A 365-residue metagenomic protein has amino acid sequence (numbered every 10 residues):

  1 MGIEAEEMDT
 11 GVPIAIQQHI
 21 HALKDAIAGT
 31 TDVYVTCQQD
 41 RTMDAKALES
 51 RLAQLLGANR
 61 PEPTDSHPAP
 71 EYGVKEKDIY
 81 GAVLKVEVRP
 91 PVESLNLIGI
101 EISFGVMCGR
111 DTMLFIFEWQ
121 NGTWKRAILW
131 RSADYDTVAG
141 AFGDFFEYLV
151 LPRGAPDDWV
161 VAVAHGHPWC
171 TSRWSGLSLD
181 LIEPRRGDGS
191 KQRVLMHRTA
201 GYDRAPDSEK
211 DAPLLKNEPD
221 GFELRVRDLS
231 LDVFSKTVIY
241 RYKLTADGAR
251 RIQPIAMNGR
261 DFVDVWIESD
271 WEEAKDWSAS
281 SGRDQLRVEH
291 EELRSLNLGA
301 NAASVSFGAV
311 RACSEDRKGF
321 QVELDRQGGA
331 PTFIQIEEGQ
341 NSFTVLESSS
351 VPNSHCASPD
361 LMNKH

Functional and structural regions predicted by a protein language model:
M1-L55, G166-H365: Acidic, small-residue rich beta-repeat scaffolds with periodic aromatic anchors
M1-V138, E289-N297: Terminal domain-start segments
D78-L95, F142-D157, P213-P219: Structural signature of eukaryotic scaffold interfaces centered on beta-propeller domains
I79-G81, I98, F142-F145, A162 (+2 more regions): Short amphipathic alpha-helical surface micro-motifs
I98-S103, V161-H165, L224: Hydrophobic beta-strand segments that make up the repeating blades of beta-propeller and related beta-repeat
E118, D134-E183, D270, S281: Long, positively charged binding patches that form subdomain-scale interaction surfaces for polyanionic ligands
L129-G140, L195-D203: Surface loop/turn signatures of beta-propeller and other carbohydrate-active proteins
